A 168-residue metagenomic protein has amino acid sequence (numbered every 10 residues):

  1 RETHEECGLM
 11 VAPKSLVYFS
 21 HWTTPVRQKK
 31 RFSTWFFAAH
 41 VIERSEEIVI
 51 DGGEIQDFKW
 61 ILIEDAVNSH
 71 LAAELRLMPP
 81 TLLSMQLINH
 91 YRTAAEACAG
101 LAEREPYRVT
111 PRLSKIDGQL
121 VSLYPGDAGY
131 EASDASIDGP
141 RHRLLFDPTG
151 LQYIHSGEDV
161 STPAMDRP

Functional and structural regions predicted by a protein language model:
R1-E46, L77-N89, C98-A99, E103-I116: Active-site segment of metal-dependent pyrophosphate-handling enzymes, primarily the Nudix hydrolase catalytic core
R1-E5, D65-A72, Y91: Conserved Nudix-box catalytic region and its N-terminal flanking loop in Nudix hydrolases and closely related
V17-F19, I48-L75: NUDIX/MutT-family hydrolases
A38, I55-K59, L77-P80, P140-L144: Short, low-complexity, polar/charged sequence segments that are solvent-exposed and flexible
H70-L77, D159-P163: Low-complexity, flexible helical/coil segments
T93-P168: Core RNA-modification/binding signature centered on pseudouridine synthases
